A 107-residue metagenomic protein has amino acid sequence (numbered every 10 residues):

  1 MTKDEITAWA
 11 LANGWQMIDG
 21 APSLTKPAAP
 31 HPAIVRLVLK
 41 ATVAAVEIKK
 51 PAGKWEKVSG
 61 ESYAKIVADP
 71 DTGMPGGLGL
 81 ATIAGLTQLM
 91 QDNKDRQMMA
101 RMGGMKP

Functional and structural regions predicted by a protein language model:
M1-M17: Amphipathic alpha-helical segments
T2, T25, V35, I48 (+3 more regions): Short, intrinsically disordered low-complexity segments
T7, V38-T42, A81, Q97: Short, intrinsically disordered, low-complexity terminal segments
T7-W9, G20, P30, D95-M98: Short amphipathic alpha-helical "recognition" segments used for binding
A10, A33, L37, Q88-Q91 (+1 more regions): Generic low-polarity alpha-helical segments
A12-K54: Amphipathic, interaction-prone secondary-structure segments
G53-P107: Mixed-charge, Lys/Arg-enriched low-complexity segments
